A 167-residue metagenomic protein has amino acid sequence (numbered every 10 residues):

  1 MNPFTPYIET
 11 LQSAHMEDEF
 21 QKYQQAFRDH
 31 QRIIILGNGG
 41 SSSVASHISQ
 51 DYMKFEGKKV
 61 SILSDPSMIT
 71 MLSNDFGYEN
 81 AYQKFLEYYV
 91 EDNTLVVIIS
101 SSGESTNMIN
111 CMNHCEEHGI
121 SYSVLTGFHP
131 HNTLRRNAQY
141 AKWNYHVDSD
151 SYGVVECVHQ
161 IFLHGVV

Functional and structural regions predicted by a protein language model:
M1-A14: Generic N-terminal amphipathic, Lys/Arg-enriched alpha-helix
N2-P3, F27-R28, Y89-N93: A short alpha-helix capping/helix-coil boundary motif
I8-L11, F27, L86, V166: Generic alpha-helical secondary structure signal
Q12-H30: A short, well-structured juxtamembrane/interface segment
I34-V167: Glycine-rich phosphate-binding loops that contact phosphosugars or nucleotide phosphates
